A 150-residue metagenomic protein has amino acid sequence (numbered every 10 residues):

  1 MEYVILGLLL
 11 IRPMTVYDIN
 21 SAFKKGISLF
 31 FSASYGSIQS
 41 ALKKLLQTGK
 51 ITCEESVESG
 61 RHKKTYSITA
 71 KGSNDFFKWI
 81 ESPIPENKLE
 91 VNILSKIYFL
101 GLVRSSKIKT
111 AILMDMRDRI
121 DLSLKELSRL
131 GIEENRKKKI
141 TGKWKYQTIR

Functional and structural regions predicted by a protein language model:
M1-L89: Basic helix-turn-helix/winged-helix DNA-binding cores and closely related short helical interaction motifs
E2-Y3, S28, V103-T110, K143-Y146: Active-site oxyanion-binding pockets that recognize sulfate/phosphate
K43, A70, N74, N92-S95 (+2 more regions): Generic structural signal for well-ordered, non-membrane alpha-helices
K50, S56, E81, L102-S105 (+1 more regions): Short, flexible helix-adjacent loops and helix caps
G60-R61, I93, M114, Q147: Short alpha-helical segments used as structural interaction elements across diverse proteins
K78-L122: Amphipathic alpha-helical dimerization/coiled-coil segments that flank or bridge DNA-binding/regulatory modules
K109-R150: Mid-protein regulatory/catalytic core that forms ligand/cofactor-binding pockets and protein-protein interaction
